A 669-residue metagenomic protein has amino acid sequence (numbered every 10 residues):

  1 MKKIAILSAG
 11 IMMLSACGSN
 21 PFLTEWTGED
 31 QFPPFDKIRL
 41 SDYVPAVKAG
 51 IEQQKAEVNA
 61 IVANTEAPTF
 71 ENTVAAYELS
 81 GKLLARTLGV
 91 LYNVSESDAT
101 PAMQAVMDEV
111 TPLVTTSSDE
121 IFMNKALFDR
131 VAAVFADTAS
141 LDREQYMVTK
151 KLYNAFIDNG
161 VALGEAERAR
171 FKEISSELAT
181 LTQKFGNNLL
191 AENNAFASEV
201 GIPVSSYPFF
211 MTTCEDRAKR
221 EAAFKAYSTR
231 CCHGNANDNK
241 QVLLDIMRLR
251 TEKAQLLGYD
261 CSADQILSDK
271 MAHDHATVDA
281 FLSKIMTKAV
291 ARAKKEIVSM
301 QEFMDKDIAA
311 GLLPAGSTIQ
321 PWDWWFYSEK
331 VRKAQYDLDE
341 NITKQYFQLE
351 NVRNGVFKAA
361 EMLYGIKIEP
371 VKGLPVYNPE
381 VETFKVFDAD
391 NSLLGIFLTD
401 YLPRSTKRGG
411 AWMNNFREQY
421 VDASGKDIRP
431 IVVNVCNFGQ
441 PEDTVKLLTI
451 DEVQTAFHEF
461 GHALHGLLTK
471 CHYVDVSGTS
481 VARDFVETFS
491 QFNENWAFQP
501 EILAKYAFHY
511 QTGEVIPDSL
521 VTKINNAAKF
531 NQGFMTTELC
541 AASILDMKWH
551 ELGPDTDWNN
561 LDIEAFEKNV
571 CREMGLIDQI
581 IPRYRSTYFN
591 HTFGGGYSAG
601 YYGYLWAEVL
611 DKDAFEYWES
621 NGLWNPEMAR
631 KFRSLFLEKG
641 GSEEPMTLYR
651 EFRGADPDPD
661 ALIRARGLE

Functional and structural regions predicted by a protein language model:
M1-I4: Positively charged n-region of N-terminal signal peptides that target proteins for export
S15-A16: C-terminal motif of bacterial Sec signal peptides marking the signal peptidase cleavage site
S19-R39, A49, N351, G355-K367 (+7 more regions): C-terminal, non-catalytic "cap/extension" segments appended to globular domains
N20-S198: N-terminal helix-rich structural modules
R143-E144, V148, T180, N187 (+10 more regions): Active-site-proximal, well-structured secondary-structure segments within enzyme catalytic domains
G439-F457: Short pre-active-site segment immediately N-terminal to the catalytic Zn-binding motif
D451-G466, S490: Active-site recognition of the HExxH zinc-binding catalytic motif
